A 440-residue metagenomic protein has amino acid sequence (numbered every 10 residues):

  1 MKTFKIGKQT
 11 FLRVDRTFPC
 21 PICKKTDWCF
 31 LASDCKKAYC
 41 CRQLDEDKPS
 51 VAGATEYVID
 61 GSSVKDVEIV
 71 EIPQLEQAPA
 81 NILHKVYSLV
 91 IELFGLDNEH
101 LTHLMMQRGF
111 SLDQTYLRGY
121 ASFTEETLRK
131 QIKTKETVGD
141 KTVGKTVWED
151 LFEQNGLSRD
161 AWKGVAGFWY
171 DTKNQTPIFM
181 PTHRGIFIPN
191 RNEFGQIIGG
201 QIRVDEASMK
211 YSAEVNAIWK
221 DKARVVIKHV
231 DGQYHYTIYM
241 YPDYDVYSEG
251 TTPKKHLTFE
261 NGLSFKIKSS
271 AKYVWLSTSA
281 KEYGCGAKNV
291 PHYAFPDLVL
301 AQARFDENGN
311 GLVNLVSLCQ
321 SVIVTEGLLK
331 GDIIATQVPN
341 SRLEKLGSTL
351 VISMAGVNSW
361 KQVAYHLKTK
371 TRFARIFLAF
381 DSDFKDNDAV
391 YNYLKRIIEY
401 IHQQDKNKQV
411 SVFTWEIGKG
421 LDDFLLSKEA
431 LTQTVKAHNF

Functional and structural regions predicted by a protein language model:
M1-F168, T172-Q175, M180-G185, A207-R224 (+4 more regions): Non-catalytic accessory segments of DNA primases and related replication-initiation nucleases
V138-T371: Phosphate-handling DNA/RNA-contact segment within nucleic-acid enzymes
V324, A374-D386: Acidic beta-strand-to-loop metal/phosphate-binding motif
I333, D386-A389: Extracytoplasmic/secreted cell-surface and envelope-processing proteins
L350-V357, N407-G418: A generic structural motif
H366, D388-Q404: Short, aromatic/basic amphipathic alpha-helical patches
W415-Q433: Activity-critical C-terminal alpha-helical subdomain
H438-F440: C-terminal or mid-to-C-terminal helical accessory/interaction module adjacent to the motor/catalytic core
